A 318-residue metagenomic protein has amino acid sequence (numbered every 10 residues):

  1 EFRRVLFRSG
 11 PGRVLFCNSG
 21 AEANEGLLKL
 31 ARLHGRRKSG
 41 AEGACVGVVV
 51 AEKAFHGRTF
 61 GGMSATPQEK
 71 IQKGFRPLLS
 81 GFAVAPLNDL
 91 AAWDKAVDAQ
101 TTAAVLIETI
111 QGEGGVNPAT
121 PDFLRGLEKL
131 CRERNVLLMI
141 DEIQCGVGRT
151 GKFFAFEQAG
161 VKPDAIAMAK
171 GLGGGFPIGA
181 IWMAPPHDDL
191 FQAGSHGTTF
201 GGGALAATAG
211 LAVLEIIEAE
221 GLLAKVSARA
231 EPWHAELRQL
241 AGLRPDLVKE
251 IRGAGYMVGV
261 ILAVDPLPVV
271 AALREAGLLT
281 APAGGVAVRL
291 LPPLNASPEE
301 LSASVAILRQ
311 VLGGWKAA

Functional and structural regions predicted by a protein language model:
R4-A318: Conserved N-terminal phosphate-binding loop of PLP-dependent enzymes in the Aspartate aminotransferase
